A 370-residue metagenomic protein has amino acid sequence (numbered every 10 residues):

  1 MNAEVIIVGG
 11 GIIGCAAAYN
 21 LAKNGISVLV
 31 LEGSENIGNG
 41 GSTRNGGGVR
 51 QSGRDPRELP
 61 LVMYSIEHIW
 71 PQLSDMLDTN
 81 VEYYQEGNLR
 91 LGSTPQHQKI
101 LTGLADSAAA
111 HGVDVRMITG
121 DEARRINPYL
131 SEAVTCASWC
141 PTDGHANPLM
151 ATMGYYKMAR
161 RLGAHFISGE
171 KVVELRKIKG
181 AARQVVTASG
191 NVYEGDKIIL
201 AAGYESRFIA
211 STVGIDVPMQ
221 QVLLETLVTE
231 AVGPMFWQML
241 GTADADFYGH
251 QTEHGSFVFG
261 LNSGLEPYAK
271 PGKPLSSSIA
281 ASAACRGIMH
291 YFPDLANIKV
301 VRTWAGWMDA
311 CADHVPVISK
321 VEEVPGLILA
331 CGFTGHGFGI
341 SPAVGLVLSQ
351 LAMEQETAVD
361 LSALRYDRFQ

Functional and structural regions predicted by a protein language model:
M1-I13, L29: Beta1/beta-strand and adjacent pyrophosphate-binding region of the FAD-binding site in flavoprotein oxidoreductases
A22-S42: Glycine-rich FAD pyrophosphate-binding loop
G38, N191-F236: Central helical "cap/lid" subdomain
G46-I126, D246, G287-M289: Dinucleotide-binding Rossmann-like beta1-alpha1 core, especially the glycine-rich loop that anchors the ADP
L61, R90-I100, W139-K157, K273-A280: Short beta-strand to alpha-helix junction loop
S138-S189, Y193-D196: Helical element adjacent to the flavin cofactor pocket in flavoenzyme catalytic cores
A231-G326: Active-site lid/adjacent beta-loop-alpha segment flanking the redox-cofactor pocket in flavoenzymes
M289-Q370: C-terminal catalytic lobe of FAD-dependent flavoproteins
